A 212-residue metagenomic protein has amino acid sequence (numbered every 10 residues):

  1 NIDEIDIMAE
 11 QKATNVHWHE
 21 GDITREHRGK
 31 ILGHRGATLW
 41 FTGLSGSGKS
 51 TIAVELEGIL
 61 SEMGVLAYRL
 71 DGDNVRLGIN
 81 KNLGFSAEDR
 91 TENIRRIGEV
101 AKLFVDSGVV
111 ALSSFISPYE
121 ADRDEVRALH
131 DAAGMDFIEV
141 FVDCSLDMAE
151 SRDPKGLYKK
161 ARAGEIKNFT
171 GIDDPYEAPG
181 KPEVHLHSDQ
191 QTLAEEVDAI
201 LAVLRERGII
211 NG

Functional and structural regions predicted by a protein language model:
N1-T38: Extreme N-terminal, non-catalytic leader segments that precede Walker-type/kinase nucleotide-binding cores
F41: Hydrophobic anchor at the beta1->P-loop junction of P-loop NTPases
S45: The conserved Walker
K49: Conserved lysine of the Walker
V54-K102, D106: Conserved substrate/cofactor phosphate-moiety recognition/catalytic segment in nucleotide-dependent phosphotransferases
R69, F137-E139, E183-H185: Conserved beta-strand scaffold positions in the cores of enzyme catalytic domains, especially in NTP/NDP-utilizing
G78-F85, D89, A101-A161, N168: ATP-dependent NMP and nucleoside kinases share a basic, alpha-helical "lid"
D143-L146, S151-A199, R207-G212: Small-molecule kinase domains that catalyze NTP-dependent phosphoryl transfer to phosphate-bearing small molecules
